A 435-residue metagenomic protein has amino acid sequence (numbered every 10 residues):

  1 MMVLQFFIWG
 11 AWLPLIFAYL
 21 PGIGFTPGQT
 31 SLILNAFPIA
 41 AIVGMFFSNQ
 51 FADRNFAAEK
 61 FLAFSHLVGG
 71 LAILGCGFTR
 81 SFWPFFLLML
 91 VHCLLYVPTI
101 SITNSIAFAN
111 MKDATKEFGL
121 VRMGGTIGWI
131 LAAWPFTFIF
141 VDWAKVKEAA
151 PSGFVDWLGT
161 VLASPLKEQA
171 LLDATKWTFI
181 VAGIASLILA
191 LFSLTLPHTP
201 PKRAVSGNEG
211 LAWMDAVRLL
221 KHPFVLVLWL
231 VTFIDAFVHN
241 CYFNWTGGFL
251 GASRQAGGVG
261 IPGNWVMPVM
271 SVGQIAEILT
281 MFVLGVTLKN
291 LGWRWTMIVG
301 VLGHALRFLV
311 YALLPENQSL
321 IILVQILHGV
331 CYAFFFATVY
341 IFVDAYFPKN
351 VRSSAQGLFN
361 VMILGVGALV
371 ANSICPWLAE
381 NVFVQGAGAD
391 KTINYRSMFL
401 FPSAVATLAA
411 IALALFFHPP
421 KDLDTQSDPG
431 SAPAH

Functional and structural regions predicted by a protein language model:
M1-P38, V225-T232, A236-G258, W265-V269: Helix-loop boundary and gating motifs at the non-cytosolic
V3, G69-C76, F82-I102, I106 (+2 more regions): Hydrophobic core of transmembrane alpha-helices in multi-pass small-molecule transporters, especially MFS/SLC-type
V43-A57, F140, L279-W293, A379-E380: Helix-to-loop junctions at the C-terminal end of transmembrane segments in multipass secondary transporters
K60-L74, W295-V310: Structural signature of the two symmetry-related core transmembrane helices
F138-I184, W377-A406: A membrane-interface helix-boundary motif in multi-pass transporters
A149-G159, L194-M214, L423-G430: Flexible cytoplasmic inter-helical loops of multi-pass small-molecule transporters
K167, L196-V231, Q255-G258: Juxtamembrane intracellular "pre-TM" segments in multi-pass secondary transporters
V181-K202, A412-F417: C-terminal membrane-cytosol helix-exit motif in multi-pass small-molecule transporters
